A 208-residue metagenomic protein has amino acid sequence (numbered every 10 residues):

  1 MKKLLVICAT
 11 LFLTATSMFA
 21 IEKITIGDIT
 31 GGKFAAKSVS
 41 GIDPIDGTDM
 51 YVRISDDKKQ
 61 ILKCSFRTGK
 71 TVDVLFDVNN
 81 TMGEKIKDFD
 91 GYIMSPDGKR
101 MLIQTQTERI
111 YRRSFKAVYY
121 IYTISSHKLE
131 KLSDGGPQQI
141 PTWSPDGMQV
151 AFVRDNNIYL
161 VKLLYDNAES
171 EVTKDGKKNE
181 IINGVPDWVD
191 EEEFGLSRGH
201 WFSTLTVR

Functional and structural regions predicted by a protein language model:
L4-A15: Sec-dependent N-terminal signal peptides
A20-R208: Beta-propeller folds
